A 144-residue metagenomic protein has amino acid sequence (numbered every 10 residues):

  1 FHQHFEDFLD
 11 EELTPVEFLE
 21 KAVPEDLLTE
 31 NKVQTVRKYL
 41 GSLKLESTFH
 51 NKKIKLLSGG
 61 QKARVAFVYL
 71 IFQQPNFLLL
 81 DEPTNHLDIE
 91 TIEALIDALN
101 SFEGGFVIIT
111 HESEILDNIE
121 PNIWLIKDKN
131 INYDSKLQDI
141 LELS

Functional and structural regions predicted by a protein language model:
F1-S144: ABC ATP-binding cassette signature C-motif
